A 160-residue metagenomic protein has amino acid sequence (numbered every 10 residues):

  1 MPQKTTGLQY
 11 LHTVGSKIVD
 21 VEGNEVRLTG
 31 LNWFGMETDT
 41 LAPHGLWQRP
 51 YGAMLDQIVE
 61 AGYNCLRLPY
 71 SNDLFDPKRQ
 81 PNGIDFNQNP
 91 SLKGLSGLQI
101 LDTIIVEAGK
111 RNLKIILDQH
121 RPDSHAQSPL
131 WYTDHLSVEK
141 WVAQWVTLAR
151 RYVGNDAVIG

Functional and structural regions predicted by a protein language model:
M1-K4: Mature N-terminal, pre-catalytic/accessory segment of carbohydrate-active enzymes
T6-G160: Active-site mouth of glycoside hydrolases
